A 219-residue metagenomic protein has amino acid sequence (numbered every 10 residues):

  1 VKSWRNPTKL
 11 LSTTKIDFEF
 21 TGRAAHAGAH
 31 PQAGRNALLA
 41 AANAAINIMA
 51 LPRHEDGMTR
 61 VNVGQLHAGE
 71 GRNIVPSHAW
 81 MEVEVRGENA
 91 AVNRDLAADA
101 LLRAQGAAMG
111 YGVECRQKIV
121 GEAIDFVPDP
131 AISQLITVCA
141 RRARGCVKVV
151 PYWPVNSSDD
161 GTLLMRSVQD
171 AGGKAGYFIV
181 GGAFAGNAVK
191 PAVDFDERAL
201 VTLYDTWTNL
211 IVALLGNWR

Functional and structural regions predicted by a protein language model:
V1-V61, E70-I74: Histidine/acidic-residue-rich, glycine-tolerant segments that coordinate divalent metal ions
R5-I16, F20-A27, G34-A37, A91-R144: Metal-dependent peptidase/peptidase-like ectodomains
H26, A41, V83, I136 (+2 more regions): Divalent metal-coordination and catalytic microenvironments
L39, I46-R53, K118, I124-V180: Active-site-adjacent substrate-binding region of metalloamidase/peptidase-like peptide-processing proteins
A40, I48-A50, D99-L102, G145 (+1 more regions): His/Asp/Glu-rich mid-to-C-terminal helical/loop segments that flank catalytic regions of hydrolases
D56-L66, Y111-K118: Short beta-strand elements
R72-A98: A conserved active-site cap/scaffold subdomain adjacent to cofactor or substrate pockets
R86-A90, V120-I124, N187-E197: Short beta-alpha connecting loops at secondary-structure transitions that line or flank enzyme active sites
